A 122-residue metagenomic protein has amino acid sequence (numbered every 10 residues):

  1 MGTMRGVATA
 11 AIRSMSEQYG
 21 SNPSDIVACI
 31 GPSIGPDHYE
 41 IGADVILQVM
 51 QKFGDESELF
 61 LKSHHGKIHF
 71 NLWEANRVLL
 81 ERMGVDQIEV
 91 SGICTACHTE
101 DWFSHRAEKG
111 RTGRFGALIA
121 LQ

Functional and structural regions predicted by a protein language model:
M1-Q122: Active-site microenvironment for binding and transforming phosphate-containing groups
